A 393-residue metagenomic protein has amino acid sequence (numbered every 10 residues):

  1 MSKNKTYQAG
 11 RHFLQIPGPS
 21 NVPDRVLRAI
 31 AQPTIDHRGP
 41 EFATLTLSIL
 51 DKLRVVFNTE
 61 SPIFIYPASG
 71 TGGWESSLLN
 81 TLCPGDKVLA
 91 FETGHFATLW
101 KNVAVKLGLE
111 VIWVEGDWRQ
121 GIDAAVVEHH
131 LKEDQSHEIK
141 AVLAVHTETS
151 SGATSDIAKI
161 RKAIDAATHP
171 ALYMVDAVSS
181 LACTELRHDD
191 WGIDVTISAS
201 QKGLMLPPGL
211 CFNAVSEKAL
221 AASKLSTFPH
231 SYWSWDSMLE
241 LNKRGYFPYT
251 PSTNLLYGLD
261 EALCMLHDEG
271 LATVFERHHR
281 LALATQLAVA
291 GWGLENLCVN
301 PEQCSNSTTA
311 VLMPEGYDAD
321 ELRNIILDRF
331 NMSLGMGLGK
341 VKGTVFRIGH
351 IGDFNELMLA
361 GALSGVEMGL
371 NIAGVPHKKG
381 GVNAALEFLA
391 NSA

Functional and structural regions predicted by a protein language model:
R11-P67, T71: A glycine-/small-polar-enriched, mobile loop at the entrance of the PLP active site in fold-type I
N21-V22, Q201-G291, A393: Active-site C-terminal subdomain of aminotransferase-like
E60-L89, T93, A97-N102: Conserved beta-loop-alpha segment that forms the PLP phosphate-binding cup at the N-terminus of a helix
I122-A182, V195: Active-site phosphate-binding strand-loop segment of PLP-dependent enzymes
D189-Q201: Conserved active-site segment immediately N-terminal to the catalytic lysine that forms the internal aldimine
E295-R329: Conserved PLP-binding catalytic core of the aspartate aminotransferase-like
K340, T344-A393: PLP-dependent enzyme catalytic core of the Aspartate aminotransferase-like
